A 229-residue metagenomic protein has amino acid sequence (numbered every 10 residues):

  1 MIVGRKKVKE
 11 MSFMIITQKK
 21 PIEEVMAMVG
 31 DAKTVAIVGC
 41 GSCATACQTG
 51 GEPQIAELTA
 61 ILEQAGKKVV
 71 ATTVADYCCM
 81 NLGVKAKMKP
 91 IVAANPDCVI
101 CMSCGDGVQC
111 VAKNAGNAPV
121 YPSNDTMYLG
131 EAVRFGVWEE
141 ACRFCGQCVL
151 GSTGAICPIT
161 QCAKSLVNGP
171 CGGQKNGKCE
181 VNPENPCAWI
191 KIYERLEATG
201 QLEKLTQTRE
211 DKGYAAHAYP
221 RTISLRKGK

Functional and structural regions predicted by a protein language model:
M1-V74, A86-V99, K113-S152, I156-K229: Iron-sulfur (Fe-S) cluster-binding modules
T73-N81: Short beta->alpha junction loops
C101-G105: N-terminal glycine-rich "phosphate-gripper" loop used for MgATP/nucleotide binding and carboxylate activation
G107-C110: Short, well-ordered alpha-helical microsegments
